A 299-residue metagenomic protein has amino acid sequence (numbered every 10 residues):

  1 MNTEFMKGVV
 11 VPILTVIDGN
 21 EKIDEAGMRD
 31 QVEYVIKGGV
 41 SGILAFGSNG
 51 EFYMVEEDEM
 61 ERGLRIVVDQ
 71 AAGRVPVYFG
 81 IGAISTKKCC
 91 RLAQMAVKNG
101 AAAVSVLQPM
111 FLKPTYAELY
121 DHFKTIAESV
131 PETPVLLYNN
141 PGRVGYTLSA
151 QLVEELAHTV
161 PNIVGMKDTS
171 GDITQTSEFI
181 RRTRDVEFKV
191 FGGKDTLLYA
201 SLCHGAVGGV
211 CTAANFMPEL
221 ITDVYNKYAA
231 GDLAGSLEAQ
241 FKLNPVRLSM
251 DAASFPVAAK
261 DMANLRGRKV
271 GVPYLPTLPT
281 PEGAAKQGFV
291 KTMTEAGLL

Functional and structural regions predicted by a protein language model:
N2-V11, T15-G145: Active-site beta->alpha loop and helix N-cap motifs at the rims of alpha/beta catalytic domains
F5-L14, G38-V40, N49, A206 (+2 more regions): C-terminal alpha-helical cap/extension of soluble enzyme domains
E25, R29-V32, Y120, A150 (+1 more regions): Short, amphipathic alpha-helical "lid/cap" segments that border enzyme active or binding sites
M28, M60, L64, C89 (+7 more regions): A general structural signal for well-ordered alpha-helical segments in protein cores
G38, R62, I66-A71, M95 (+8 more regions): Alpha-helical structural signal in soluble globular domains
E51-F52, L112-K113, D172, Y199 (+2 more regions): Short secondary-structure capping/turn micro-motifs that flank functional sites
S129-V130, R143-D251: Catalytic alpha/beta core domains of metabolic enzymes, predominantly
Y138-N140, I163, Y274-L275: Glycine-rich phosphate-binding "P-loop"
